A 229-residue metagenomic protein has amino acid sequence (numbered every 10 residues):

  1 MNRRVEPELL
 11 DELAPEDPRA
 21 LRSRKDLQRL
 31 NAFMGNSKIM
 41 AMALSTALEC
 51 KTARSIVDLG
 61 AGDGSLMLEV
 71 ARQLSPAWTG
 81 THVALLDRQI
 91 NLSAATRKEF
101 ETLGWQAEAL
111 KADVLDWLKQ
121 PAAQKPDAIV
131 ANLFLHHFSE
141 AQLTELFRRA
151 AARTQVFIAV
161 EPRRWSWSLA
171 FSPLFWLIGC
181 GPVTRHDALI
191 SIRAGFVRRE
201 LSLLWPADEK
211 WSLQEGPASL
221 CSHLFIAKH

Functional and structural regions predicted by a protein language model:
M1-L13: N-terminal auxiliary segments of SAM/dcSAM-dependent transferases
L13-M42, A47: Class I SAM-dependent methyltransferase Rossmann-like catalytic core, especially the SAM/SAH-binding loop
V57, G64-S65, V70-W117: Class I SAM-dependent methyltransferase SAM/SAH-binding core
A128-A141: A short SAM/SAH-binding and catalytic strip from SAM-dependent methyltransferases
F138-A150: A short, conserved alpha-helix within the catalytic core of class I
T154-P162: Conserved beta-strand signature within the Rossmann-like core of class I S-adenosyl-L-methionine
P162-A207, E215: C-terminal alpha-helical "lid/dimerization" subdomain adjacent to the S-adenosyl-L-methionine
L213-H229: Core SAM-dependent methyltransferase catalytic element
